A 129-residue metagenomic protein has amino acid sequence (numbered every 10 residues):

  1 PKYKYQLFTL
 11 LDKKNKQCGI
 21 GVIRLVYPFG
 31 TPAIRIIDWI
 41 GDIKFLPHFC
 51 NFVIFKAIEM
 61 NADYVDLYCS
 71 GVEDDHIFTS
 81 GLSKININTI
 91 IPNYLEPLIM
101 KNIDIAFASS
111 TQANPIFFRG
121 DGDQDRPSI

Functional and structural regions predicted by a protein language model:
P1-K4: Active-site rim helix/loop that mediates acceptor-substrate recognition in acyltransferases
Q6, K13-K14, V22-P47, N51-I129: Active-site/acyl-donor-binding loops of N-acyltransferases
